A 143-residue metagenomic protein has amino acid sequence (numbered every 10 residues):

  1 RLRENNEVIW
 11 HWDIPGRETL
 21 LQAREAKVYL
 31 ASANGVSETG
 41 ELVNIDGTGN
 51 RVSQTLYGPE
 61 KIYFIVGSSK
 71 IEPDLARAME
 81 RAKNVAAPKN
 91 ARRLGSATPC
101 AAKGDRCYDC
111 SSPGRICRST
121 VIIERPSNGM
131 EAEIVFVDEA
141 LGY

Functional and structural regions predicted by a protein language model:
R1-A33: N-terminal active-site beta-alpha-beta segment that forms phosphate/nucleotide-binding and substrate-recognition loops
R24-Y143: Conserved phosphate- and dinucleotide-binding cores of soluble alpha/beta proteins, encompassing both enzyme active
